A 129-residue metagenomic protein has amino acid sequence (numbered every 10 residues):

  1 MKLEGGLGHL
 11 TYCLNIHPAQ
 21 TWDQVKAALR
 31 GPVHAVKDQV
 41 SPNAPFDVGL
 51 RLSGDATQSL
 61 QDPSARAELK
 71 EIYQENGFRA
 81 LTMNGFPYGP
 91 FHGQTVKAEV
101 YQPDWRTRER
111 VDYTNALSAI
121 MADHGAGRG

Functional and structural regions predicted by a protein language model:
M1-G129: Alpha/beta catalytic barrel-like cores
